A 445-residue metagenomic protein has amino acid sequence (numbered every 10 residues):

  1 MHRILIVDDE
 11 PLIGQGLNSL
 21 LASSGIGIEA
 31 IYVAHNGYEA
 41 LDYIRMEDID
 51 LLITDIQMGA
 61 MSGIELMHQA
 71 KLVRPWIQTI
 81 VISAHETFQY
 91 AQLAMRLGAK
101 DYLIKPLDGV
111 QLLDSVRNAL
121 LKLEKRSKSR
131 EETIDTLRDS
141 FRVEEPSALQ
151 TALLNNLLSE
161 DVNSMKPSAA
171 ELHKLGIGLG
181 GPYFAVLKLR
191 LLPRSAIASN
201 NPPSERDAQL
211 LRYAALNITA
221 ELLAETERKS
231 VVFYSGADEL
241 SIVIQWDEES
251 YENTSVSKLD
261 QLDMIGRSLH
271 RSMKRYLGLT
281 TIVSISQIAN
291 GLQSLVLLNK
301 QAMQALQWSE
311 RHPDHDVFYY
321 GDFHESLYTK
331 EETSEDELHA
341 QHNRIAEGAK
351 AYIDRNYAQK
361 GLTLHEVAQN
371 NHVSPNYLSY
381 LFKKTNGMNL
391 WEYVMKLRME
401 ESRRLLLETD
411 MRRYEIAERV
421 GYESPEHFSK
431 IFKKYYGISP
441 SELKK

Functional and structural regions predicted by a protein language model:
M1-A152, G180, T226-S235, S268-S272 (+1 more regions): Alpha-helical/coil-rich non-catalytic "connector" segments in signaling and regulatory proteins
I13, L211, A215, I265 (+3 more regions): Hydrophobic alpha-helical membrane-association signature
N18, L216-A220, G266-K274, M303: Generic solvent-exposed, charged/amphipathic alpha-helical segments that serve as macromolecular interface scaffolds
D108-M264, Y319-D336: Interdomain helical linkers/hinges and coiled-coil/dimerization scaffolds that transmit conformational signals
Q111, L259, D263-G266, H270 (+1 more regions): Catalytic-core segments of nucleotide cyclases and related cyclic-nucleotide turnover enzymes
D135, L279-L292, W308-A340: Flexible, glycine/charge-rich interdomain/linker segments that couple and regulate nucleotide signaling catalytic cores
N201-P202, S284-Q287, L364-H365: Glycine- and acidic
V231-V243, S272-M303, D316-G321: A short glycine-enriched loop-to-beta-strand structural element that forms part of the catalytic core of nucleotide
